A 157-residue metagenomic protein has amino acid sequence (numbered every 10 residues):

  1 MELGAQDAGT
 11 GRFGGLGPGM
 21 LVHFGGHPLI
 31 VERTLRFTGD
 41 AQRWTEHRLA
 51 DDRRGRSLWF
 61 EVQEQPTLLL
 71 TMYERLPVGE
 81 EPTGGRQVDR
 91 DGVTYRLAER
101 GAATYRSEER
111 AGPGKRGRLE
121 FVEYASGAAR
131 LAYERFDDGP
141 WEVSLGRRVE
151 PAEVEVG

Functional and structural regions predicted by a protein language model:
M1-G157: Mixed-charge, low-complexity intrinsically disordered regions
